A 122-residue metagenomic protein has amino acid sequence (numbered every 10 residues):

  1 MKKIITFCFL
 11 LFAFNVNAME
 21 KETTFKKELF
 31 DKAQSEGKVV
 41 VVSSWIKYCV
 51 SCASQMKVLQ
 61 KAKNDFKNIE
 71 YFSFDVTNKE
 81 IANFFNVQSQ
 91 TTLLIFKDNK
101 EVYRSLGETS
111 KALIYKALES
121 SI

Functional and structural regions predicted by a protein language model:
I5, L10, N17-E36, S120: N-terminal leader/targeting and pre-domain segments
F25, S54, V58, L113-A117: Extracytoplasmic/secreted proteins, especially bacterial periplasmic and envelope-associated proteins
K32, N83-N86: Short amphipathic alpha-helix with an adjacent loop that forms part of the alpha/beta core around
S35-K47: Short active-site neighborhood of thiol/selenol oxidoreductases, capturing the structured segment around
V39, F85-L94: Structural micro-motif
S44, K67-E80: Thiol-based oxidoreductase modules, predominantly thioredoxin-like and allied folds used for disulfide exchange
S44-K57: Conserved redox-active cysteine motifs that mediate thiol-disulfide chemistry, especially di-cysteine Cys-X(1-2)-Cys
K97-I122: Non-catalytic, surface beta->alpha helical segment in thiol-disulfide oxidoreductase systems
